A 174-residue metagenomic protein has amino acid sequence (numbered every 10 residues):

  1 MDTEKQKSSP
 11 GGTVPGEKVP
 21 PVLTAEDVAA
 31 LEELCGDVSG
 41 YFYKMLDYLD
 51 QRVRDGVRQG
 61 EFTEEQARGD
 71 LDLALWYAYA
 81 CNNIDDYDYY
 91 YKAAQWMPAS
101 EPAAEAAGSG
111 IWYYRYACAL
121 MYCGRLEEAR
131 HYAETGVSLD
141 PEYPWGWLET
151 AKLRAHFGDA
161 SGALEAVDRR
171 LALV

Functional and structural regions predicted by a protein language model:
F42, Y87-Y90, L126, A160: TPR-repeat structural position
M45, Y90-A93, A129, A163: Single-residue signature of alpha-solenoid repeat helices
R54, P102, V137-S138, A172: Conserved structural position within tetratricopeptide repeats
E105-A107, P141: Short coil turns that delineate tetratricopeptide repeat
